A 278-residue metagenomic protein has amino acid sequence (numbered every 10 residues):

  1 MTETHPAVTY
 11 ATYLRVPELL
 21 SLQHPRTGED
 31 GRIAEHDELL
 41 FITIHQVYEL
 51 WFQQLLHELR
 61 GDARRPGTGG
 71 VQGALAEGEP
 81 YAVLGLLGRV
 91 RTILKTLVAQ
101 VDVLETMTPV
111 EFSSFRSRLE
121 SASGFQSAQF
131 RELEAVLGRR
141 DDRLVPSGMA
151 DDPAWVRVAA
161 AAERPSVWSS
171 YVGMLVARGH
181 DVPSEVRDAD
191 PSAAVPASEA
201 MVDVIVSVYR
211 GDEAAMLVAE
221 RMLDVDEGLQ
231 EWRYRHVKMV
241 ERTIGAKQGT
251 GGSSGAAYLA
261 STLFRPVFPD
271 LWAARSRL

Functional and structural regions predicted by a protein language model:
M1-L278: Surface-exposed peri-terminal alpha-helical interaction modules
